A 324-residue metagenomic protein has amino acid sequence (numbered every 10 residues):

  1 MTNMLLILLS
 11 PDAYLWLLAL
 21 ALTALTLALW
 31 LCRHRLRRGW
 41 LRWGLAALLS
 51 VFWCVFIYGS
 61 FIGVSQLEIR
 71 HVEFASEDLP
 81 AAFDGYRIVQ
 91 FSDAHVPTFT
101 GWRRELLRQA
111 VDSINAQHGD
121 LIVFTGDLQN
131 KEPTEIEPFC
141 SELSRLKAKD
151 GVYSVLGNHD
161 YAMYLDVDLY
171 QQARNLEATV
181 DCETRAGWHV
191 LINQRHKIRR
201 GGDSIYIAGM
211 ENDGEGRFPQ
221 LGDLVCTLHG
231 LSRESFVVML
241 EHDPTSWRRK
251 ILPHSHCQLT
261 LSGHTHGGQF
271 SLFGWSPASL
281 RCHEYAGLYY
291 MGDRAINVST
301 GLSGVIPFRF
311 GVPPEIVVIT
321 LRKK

Functional and structural regions predicted by a protein language model:
M1-L67: Non-catalytic terminal accessory segments
S10, C32-G39, A75, E132 (+3 more regions): Serine/threonine-rich low-complexity intrinsically disordered regions
L15, G39-R42, F74, G187 (+1 more regions): Residues in intrinsically disordered, low-complexity segments of regulatory proteins
H34, E77-L79, K324: Generic structural motif
V55-D78, T98-E105: Hydrophobic alpha-helical transmembrane segments in integral membrane proteins
A82, Y86-K324: Soluble catalytic domains of enzymes that build or remodel membrane lipids, polysaccharides, and related
